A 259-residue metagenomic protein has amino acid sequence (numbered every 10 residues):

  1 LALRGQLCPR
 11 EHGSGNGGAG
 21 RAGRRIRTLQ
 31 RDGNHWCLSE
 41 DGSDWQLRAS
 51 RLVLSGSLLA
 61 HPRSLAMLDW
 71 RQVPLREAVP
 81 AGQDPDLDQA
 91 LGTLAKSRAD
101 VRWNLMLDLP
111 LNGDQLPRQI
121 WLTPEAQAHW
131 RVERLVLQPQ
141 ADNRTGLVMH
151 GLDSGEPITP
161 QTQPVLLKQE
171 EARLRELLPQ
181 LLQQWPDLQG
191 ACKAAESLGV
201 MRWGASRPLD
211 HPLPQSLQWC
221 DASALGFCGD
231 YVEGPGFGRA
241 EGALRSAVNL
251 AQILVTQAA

Functional and structural regions predicted by a protein language model:
L1-G15, Q163-R173: Short beta-strand to alpha-helix junction loop
H12-G17, R21-W36: A conserved short coil-to-beta-strand element within the FAD-binding core of flavoproteins
Q30, A60-S64, D114-L116, P157-T159 (+1 more regions): Short catalytic/ligand-binding loop motif for oxyanion handling, primarily in non-cytosolic enzymes, centered on
C37-G42: Short beta-strand segments that buttress and anchor functional surface loops
W45-Q119: Central helical "cap/lid" subdomain
D100, N104-Q161, L177-W185: Active-site substrate-recognition segment that forms the wall of the catalytic cavity or substrate channel
N143-A259: Conserved flavin/dinucleotide-binding core of flavoenzymes
